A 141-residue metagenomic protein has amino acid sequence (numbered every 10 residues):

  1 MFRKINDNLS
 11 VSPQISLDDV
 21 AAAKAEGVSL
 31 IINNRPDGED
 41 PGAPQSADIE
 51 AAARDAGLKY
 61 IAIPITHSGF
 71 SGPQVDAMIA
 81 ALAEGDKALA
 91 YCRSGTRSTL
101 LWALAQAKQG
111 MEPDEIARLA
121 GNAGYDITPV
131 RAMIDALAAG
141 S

Functional and structural regions predicted by a protein language model:
M1-L89, L100-S141: Cys-dependent protein tyrosine phosphatase-like superfamily
C92: Short cysteine clusters
